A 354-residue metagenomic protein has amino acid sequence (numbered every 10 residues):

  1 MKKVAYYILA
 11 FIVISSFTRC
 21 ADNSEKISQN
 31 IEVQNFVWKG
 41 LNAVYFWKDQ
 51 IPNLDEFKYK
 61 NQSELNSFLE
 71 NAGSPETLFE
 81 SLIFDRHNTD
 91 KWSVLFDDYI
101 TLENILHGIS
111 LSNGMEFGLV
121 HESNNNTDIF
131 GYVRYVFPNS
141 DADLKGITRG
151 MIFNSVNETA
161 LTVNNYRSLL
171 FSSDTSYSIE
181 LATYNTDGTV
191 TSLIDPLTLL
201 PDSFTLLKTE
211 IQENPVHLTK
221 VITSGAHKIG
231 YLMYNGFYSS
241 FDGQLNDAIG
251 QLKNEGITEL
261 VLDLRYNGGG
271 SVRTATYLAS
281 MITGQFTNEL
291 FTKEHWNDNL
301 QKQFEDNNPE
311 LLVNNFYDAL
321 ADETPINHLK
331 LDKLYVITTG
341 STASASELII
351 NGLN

Functional and structural regions predicted by a protein language model:
K2-A10: Sec-dependent signal peptide recognition, specifically the positively charged N-region followed immediately by
I12, T258-L262: A structural preference for short, pocket-lining loop segments at secondary-structure junctions
S15-R19: C-terminal motif of bacterial Sec signal peptides marking the signal peptidase cleavage site
A21-E259, G268, G284: Flexible, low-complexity junctional segments that flank or bridge functional domains
S28, W47-K58, L264, N288-H295 (+2 more regions): Surface-exposed patches in mature extracellular/periplasmic domains of secreted proteins
N214-P215, V272-K333: Gly/Ser/Thr-rich loop/hinge elements
R265-V272, G340-A343: Acidic, metal-coordinating catalytic cores used for nucleic-acid/nucleotide bond scission and strand-transfer chemistry
L329-N351: A conserved active-site cap/scaffold subdomain adjacent to cofactor or substrate pockets
